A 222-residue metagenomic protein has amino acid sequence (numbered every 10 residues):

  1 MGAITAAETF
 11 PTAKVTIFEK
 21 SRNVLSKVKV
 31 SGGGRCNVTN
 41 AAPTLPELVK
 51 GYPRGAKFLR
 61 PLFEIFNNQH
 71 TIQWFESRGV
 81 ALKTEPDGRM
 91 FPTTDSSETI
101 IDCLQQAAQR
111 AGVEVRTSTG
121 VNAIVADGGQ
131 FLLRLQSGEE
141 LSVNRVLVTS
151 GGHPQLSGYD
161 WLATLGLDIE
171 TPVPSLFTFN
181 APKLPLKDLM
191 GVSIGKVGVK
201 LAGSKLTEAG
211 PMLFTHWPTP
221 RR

Functional and structural regions predicted by a protein language model:
M1, C36-N37, P220: Mobile amphipathic helical/loop "lid" adjacent to a hydrophobic cofactor/ligand pocket
M1, N23, G152-H153: Residue-level detector of alpha-helix initiation sites
M1-I17: N-terminal Rossmann-like FAD-binding beta1-loop-alpha1 element of flavoenzymes
A3, F75, S193: Rossmann-like dinucleotide/flavin-binding elements
I4-T5, K29-V30, Y159-W161: Short amphipathic alpha-helical segments
E8-T9, E98-R222: Predominantly flavin-linked oxidoreductase catalytic cores and closely associated redox partners
E19-K20, S204: Short loop/turn motifs at secondary-structure junctions and domain boundaries
K20-V113, F214: Conserved N-terminal/central alpha/beta ligand/cofactor-binding core
